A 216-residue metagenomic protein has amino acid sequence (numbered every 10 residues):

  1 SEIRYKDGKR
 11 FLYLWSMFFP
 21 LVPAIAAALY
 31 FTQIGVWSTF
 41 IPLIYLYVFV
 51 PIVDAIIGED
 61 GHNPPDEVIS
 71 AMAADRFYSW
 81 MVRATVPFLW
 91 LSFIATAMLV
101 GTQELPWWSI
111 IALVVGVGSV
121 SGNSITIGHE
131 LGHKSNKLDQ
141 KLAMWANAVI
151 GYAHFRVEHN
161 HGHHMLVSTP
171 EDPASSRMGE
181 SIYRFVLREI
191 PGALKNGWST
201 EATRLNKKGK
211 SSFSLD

Functional and structural regions predicted by a protein language model:
S1-D7, G35-W37, H62-N63, G192-K208: Hydrophobic, membrane-facing alpha-helical anchors
S1-G8, I69-D75, E104, T203-L215: Short juxtamembrane and helix-loop transition motifs at transmembrane-helix boundaries in membrane proteins
K6-A55, R76-G101, W108-S121, L215-D216: Alpha-helical bilayer-embedded segments of polytopic membrane proteins, i.e., transmembrane/intramembrane helices
Y47-D60, G116-G132, A153-R156, E189-G197: Transmembrane alpha-helical segments that form the membrane-embedded catalytic/substrate-channel core of multi-pass
I57-V68, E130-K137, H161-M165: A cytosolic-side transmembrane-helix exit/cap motif
P65-T85, M144: Juxtamembrane helix-capping/reentrant segments at transmembrane boundaries
T102-A148: Membrane-interface helix-loop-helix junctions at boundaries between adjacent transmembrane segments
K137-G209: Membrane-proximal soluble regions of multi-pass membrane proteins
